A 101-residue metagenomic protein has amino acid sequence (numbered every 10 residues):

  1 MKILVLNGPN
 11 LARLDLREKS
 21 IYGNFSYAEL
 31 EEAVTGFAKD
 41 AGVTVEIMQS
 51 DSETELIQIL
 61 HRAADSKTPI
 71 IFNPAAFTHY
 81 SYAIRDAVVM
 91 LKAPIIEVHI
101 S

Functional and structural regions predicted by a protein language model:
M1-L4: Extreme N-terminal starter segment of soluble prokaryotic enzymes
L6-L11: N-terminal nucleotide-binding beta1-loop-alpha1 segment
L14-A28: Glycine- and acidic-residue-enriched helix-capping/strand-helix junction motifs
L30-V45: A short, N-terminal amphipathic alpha-helix
T44-T54: Short beta->alpha junction loops
E55-I59, Y80: Short acidic active-site motifs
A63-I70: Short acidic/histidine-rich motifs immediately flanking catalytic phosphotransfer sites in two-component signaling
F77, S81-S101: Flexible, gly/pro- and Lys/Arg-enriched active-site loops
